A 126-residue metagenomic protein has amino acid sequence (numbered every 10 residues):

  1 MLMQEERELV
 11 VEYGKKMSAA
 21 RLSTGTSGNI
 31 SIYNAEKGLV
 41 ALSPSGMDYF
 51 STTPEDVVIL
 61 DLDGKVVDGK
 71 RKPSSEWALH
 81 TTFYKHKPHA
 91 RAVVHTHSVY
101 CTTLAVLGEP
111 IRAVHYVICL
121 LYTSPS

Functional and structural regions predicted by a protein language model:
Q4-V94, C101, R112: An anion-binding catalytic pocket shared by soluble metabolic enzymes
V99, I111-L120: Ligand/cofactor pocket segment of small-molecule handling proteins
Y100-G108: Short active-site loop/helix that positions an aromatic residue
Y122-S126: Conserved small/polar residues in nucleotide/adenosyl-binding loops
